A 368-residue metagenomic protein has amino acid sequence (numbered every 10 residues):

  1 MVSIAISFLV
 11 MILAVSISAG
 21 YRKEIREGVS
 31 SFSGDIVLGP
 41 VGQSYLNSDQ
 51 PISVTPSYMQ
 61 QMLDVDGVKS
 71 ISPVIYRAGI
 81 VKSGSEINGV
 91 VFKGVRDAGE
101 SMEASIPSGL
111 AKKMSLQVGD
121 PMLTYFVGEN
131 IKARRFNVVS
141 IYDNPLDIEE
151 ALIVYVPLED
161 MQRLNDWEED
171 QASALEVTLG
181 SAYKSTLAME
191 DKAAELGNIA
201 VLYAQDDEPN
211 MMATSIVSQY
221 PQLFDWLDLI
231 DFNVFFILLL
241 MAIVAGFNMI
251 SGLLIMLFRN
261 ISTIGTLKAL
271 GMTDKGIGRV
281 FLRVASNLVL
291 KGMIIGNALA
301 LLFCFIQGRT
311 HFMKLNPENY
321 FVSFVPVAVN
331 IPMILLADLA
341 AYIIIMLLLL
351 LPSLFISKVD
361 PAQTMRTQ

Functional and structural regions predicted by a protein language model:
M1, A188-F247, M256-F258: Peri-transmembrane interface segments
V2, L254-M256, I261-G308: Transmembrane alpha-helical interface segments in multi-pass membrane proteins
L9, V15-V91: Hydrophobic, regular-secondary-structure patches
M11-G20, D231-A269, I277-V280, P352-S353: A hydrophobic alpha-helix feature that marks transmembrane segments and, especially, their cytosolic C-terminal ends
Q60-S70, Y76-V139, D160-D170: Short acidic/glycine-enriched loop/turn elements at secondary-structure junctions
L116-M211: Basic-flanked hydrophobic alpha-helices used for secretion and membrane insertion
K291-A337, L350, L354-K358: Short helix-loop junctions at transmembrane helix boundaries
L354-Q368: Short cytosolic juxtamembrane segments of multi-pass membrane proteins
